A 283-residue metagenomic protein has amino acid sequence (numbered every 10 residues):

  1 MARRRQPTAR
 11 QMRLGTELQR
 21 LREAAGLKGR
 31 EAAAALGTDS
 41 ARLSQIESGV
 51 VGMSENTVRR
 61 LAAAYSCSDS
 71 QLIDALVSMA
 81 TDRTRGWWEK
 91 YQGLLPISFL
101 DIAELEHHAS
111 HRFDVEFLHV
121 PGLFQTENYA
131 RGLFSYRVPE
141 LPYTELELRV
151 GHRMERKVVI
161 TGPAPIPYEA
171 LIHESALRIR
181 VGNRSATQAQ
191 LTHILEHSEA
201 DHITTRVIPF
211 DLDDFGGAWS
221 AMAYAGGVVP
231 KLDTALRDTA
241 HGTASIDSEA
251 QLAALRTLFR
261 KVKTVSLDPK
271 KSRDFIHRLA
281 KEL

Functional and structural regions predicted by a protein language model:
A2-T16, R20, A24, G29-A34 (+4 more regions): Interdomain hinge/linker segments and adjacent boundary elements that couple functional modules
A164, L171, V181-L283: C-terminal regulatory/effector modules of DNA-binding transcriptional regulators
